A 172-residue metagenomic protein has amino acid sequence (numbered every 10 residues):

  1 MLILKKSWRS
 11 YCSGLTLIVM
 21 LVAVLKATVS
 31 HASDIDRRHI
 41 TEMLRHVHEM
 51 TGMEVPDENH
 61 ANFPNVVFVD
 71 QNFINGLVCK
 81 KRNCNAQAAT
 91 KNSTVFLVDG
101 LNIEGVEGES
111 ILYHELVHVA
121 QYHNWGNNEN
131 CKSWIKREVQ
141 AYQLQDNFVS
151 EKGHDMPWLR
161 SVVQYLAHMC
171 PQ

Functional and structural regions predicted by a protein language model:
I3-L17: Bacterial N-terminal signal peptides that target proteins for export
G14-K26: Bacterial N-terminal signal peptides
A27-A32: Boundary at the C-terminal end of the N-terminal hydrophobic targeting segment
D34-F96, G105: Auxiliary, metal-adjacent structural segments of Zn-dependent hydrolase domains
V78-N85, N130-K132, Y142, M169-P171: Sequence contexts marking disulfide-bonded cysteines in secreted/extracellular proteins
F96-L112: Short pre-active-site segment immediately N-terminal to the catalytic Zn-binding motif
L116-K132: Catalytic Zn2+-binding segment of zinc metalloproteases
C131-L166: Post-HExxH zinc-binding segment in Zn-dependent metallohydrolases
